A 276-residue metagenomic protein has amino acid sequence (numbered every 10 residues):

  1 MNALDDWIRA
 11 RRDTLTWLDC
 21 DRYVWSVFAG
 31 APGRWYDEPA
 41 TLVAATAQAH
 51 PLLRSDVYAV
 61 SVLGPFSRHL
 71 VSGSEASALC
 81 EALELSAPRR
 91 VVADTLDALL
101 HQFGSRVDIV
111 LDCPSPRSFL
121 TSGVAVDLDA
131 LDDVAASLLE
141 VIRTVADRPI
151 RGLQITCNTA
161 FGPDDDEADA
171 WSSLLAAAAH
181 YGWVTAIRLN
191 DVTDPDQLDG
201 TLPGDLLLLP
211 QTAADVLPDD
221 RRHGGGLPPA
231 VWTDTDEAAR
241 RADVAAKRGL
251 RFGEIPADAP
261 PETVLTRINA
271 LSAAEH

Functional and structural regions predicted by a protein language model:
M1-F66, R241-H276: N-terminal basic, low-complexity leaders that serve as flexible interaction/assembly modules and, when applicable, as
I8, A47-R54, D97-R106, R143-D147 (+4 more regions): Acidic (Asp/Glu)-rich catalytic clusters
D13-C20, W25-S26, D56-V62, V107-C113 (+5 more regions): Hydrophobic faces of well-ordered beta-strands that scaffold small-molecule active sites in alpha/beta enzyme cores
V27-T41, T121-A136, V231-T235: Active-site mouth loops of central-metabolism enzymes
W35, V57-A87, I150-D165: Glycine-rich, proline-tolerant flexible connector loops at the mouths of alpha/beta enzymes
R68-T144: Active-site-proximal, glycine-rich beta->alpha crossover segments in alpha/beta enzymes that shape flexible
V134-L153, W171, L175: Alpha/beta enzyme core
A186-H276: Catalytic-face loop-and-helix region of soluble metabolic enzyme cores
